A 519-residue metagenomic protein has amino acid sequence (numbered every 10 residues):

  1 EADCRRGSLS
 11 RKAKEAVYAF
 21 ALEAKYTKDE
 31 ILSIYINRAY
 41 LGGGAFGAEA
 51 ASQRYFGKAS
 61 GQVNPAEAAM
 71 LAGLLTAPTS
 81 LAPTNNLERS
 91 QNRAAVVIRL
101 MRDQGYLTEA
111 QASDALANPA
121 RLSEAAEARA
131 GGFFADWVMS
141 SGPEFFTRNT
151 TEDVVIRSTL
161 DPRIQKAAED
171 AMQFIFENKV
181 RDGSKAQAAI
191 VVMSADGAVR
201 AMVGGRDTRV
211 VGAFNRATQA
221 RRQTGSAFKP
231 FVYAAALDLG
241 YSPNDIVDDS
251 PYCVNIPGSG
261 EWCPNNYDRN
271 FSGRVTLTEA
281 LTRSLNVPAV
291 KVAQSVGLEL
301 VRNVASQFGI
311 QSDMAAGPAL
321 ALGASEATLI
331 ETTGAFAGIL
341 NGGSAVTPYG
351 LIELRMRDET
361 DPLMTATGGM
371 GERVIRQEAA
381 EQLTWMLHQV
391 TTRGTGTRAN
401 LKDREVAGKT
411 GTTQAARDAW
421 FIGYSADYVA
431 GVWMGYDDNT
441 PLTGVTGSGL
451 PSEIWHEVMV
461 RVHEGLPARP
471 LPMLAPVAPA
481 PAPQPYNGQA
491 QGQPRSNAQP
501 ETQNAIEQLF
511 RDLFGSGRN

Functional and structural regions predicted by a protein language model:
E1, N37-G44, G61, P65-A77 (+11 more regions): Glycine-rich, acidic and aromatic/proline-enriched surface loops and short helix-turn segments that act as binding
E1-D3, A125-F134, S140, Y241-V301 (+3 more regions): Conserved catalytic neighborhood of penicillin-recognizing serine enzymes
E1-Y106, D207-T208, F271-R274, E279-N286 (+1 more regions): Peptidoglycan glycan-strand catalytic modules in the bacterial/periplasmic cell-wall system
F46-E49, T108-S113, F214, L237-I256 (+2 more regions): Short, well-structured active-site flanking segments
T108-F176, V180-A186, A195, R269: Non-catalytic structural connector segments
S158-R181, I190-V192, M202-G205, R209-T218 (+4 more regions): A penicillin-recognizing enzyme superfamily signal
E261-N266, G297-F336, G350: Mid-domain, small-residue-enriched loop/turn segments at the edges of structured enzyme/sensor domains
L474-N519: Compositionally biased, proline/threonine/alanine/serine-rich low-complexity intrinsically disordered stretches
